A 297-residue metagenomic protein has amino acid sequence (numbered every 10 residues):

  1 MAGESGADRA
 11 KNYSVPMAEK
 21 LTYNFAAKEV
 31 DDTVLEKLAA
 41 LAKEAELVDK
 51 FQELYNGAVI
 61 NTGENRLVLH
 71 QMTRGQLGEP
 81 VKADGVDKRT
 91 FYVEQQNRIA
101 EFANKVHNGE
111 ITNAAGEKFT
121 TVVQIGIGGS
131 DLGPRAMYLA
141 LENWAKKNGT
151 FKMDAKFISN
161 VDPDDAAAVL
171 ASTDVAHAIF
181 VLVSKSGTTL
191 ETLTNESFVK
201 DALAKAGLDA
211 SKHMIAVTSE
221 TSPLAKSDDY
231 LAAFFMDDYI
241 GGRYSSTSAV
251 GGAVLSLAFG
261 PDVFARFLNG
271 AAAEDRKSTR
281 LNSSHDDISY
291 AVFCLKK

Functional and structural regions predicted by a protein language model:
M1, D201, R280: Metal- and O2-centered redox machinery and metal/ROS homeostasis
A2-A115: Extended, charge-enriched "interface" segments that sit outside catalytic cores
E4-S5, E29-V30, G241-S245, R280: Structural motif
A7-K11, R280, S289: Core structural elements
K37-L41, G251-F259, S289: Short, hydrophobic/amphipathic alpha-helical patches that form generic packing surfaces within helical domains
E101-G109, A115-K277: Glycine-rich phosphate-binding loops that contact phosphosugars or nucleotide phosphates
L281-K297: Single conserved hydrophobic/aromatic residue that forms the stacking wall/gate of nucleotide- or nucleobase-binding
